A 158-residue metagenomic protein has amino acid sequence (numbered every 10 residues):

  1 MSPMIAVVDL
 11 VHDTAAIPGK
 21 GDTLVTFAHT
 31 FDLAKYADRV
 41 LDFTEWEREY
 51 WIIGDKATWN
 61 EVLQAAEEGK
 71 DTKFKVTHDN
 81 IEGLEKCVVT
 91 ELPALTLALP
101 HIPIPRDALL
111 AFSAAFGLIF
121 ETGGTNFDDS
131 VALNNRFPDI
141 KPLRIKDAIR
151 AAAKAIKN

Functional and structural regions predicted by a protein language model:
M1-K75, L84-P100, A108-L110: Oxidoreductase cofactor-interface core, primarily capturing Rossmann-like NAD(P)-dependent enzymes
H78: Conserved residues in the N-terminal Rossmann fold of short-chain dehydrogenase/reductase
I81-N158: A hydrophobic C-terminal alpha-helical subdomain
